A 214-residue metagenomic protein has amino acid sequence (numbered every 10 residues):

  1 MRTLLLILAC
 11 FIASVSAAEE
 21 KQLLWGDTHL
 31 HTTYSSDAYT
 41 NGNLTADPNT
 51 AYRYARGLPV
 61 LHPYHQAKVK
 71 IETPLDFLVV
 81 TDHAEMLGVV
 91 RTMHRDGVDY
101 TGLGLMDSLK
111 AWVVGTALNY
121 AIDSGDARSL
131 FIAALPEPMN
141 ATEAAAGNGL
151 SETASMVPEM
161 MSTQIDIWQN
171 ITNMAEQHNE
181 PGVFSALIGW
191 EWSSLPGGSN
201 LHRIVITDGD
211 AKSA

Functional and structural regions predicted by a protein language model:
M1-R2, L24: Post-cleavage N-terminal segment of exported redox proteins
R2-T3, I71: Hydrophobic alpha-helical segments and their boundary regions
T3-A13: Bacterial N-terminal signal peptides
S14-A18: Sec/Tat signal peptide C-region and signal peptidase I cleavage site
E19-A214: Extended, charged catalytic domains and RNA/DNA-binding interfaces, predominantly in divalent-metal-using enzymes
